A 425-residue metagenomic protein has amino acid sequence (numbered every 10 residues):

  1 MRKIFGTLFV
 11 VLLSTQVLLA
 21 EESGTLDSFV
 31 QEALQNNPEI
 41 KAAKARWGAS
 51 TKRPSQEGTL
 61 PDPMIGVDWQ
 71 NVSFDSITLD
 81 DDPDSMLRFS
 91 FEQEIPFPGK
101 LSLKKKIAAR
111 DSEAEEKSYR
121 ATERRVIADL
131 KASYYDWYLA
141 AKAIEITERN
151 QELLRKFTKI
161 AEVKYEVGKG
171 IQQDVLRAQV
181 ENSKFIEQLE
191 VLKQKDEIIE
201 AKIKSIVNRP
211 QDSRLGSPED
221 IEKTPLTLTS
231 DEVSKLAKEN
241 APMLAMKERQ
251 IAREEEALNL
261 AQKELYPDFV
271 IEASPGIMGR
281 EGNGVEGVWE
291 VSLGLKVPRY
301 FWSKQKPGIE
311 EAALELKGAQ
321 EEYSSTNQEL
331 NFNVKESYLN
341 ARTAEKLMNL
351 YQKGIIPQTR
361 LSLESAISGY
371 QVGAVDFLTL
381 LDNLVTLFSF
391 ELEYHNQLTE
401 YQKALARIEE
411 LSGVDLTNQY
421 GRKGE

Functional and structural regions predicted by a protein language model:
R2-K3, T122-K238, S337-N340, A344 (+2 more regions): Periplasmic alpha-helical coiled-coil/stalk elements that build and connect Gram-negative outer-membrane
G6-Q16: Bacterial N-terminal signal peptides
L19-W69, E94-I95, Q211-E255, R299 (+4 more regions): Bacterial Sec-pathway N-terminal export signals of envelope proteins
E21, G66-K104, G216-T227, N259 (+2 more regions): Small/polar, glycine/serine/threonine/aspartate-rich low-complexity segments that form flexible
Q31-K41, G48-P63, D81, F89-K106 (+7 more regions): A glycine-/polar-enriched beta->alpha junction
A42-P54, T122, V126-T147, K156-T158 (+5 more regions): Amphipathic alpha-helical coiled-coil segments
K105-A109, Q172-V180, F377-V385: Short, charged, amphipathic alpha-helical segments
